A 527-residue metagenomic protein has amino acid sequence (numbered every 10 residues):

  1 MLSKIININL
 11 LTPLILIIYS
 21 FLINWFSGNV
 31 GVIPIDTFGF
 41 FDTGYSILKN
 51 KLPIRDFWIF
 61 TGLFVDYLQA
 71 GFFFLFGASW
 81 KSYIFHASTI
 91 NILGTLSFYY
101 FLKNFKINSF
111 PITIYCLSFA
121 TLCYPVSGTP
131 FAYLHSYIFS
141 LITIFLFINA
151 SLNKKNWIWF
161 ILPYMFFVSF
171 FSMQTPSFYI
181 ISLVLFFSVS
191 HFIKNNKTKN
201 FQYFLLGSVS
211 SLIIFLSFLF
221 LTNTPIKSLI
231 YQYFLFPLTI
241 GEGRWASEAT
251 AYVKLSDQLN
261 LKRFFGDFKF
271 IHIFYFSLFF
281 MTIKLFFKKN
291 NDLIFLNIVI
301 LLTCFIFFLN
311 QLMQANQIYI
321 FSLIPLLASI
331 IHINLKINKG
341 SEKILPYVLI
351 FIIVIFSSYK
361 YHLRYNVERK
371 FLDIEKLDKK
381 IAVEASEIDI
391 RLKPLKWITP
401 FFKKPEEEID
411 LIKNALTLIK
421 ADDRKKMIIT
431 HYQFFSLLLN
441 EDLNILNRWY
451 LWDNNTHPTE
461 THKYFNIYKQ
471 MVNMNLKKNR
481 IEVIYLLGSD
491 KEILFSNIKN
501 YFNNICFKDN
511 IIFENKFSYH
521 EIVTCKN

Functional and structural regions predicted by a protein language model:
F85-K106, I142: Transmembrane-helix motifs of polytopic, lipid-linked glycan transferases
F98-T121, N291-L296: Transmembrane-helix signature of polytopic, membrane-embedded enzymes that assemble or transfer cell-envelope glycans
K103-K106, L141-F160, I193-N195, Y275-L293 (+1 more regions): Membrane-interface transmembrane helices that cradle and orient dolichyl/undecaprenyl
A120, I158-P176, I180-L185, S210 (+1 more regions): Membrane-interface alpha helices of multi-pass inner-membrane proteins
V126-S136: Short acidic/glycine- and proline-prone juxtamembrane loop motifs at membrane-interface regions of multi-pass membrane
H135-N153, I158-F166, F187-S190, L326-I330: Specific aromatic-rich, kink-prone transmembrane helix
L146-V168, K197-L206, L293-L302, K343: Short hydrophobic alpha-helices at membrane interfaces in multi-pass membrane enzymes
V367-K370, K379-D453, E482-E492: Short periplasmic/luminal acceptor-recognition loop of GT-C membrane glycosyltransferases, typified by
